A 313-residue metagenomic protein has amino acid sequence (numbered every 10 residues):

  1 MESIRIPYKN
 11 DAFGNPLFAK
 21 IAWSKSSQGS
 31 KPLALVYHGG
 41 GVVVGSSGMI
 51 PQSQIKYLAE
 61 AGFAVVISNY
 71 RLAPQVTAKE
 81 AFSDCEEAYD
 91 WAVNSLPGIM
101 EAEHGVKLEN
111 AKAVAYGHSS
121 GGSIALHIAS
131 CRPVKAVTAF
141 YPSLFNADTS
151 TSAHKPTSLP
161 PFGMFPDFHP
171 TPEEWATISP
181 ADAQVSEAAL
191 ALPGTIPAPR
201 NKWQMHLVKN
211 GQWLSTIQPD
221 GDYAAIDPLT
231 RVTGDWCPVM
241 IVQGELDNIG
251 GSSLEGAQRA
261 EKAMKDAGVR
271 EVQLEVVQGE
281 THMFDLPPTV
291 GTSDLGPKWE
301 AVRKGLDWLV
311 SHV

Functional and structural regions predicted by a protein language model:
M1-G29: N-terminal cap/lid segment of alpha/beta-hydrolase-fold proteins
S30-G41: Short beta-strand element of the alpha/beta-hydrolase
G48-V66: Short amphipathic alpha-helix adjacent to the substrate-entry channel of hydrolases
E87-P170, D220: Primarily recognizes the serine-hydrolase "nucleophile elbow" in alpha/beta-hydrolase and SGNH/GDSL folds
F140-R231: Accessory cap/linker subdomain of secreted extracellular hydrolases
D235, I241-Q243: Short beta-strand/loop motif that positions the catalytic acidic residue of the alpha/beta-hydrolase fold
N248-R259: Conserved alpha/beta-hydrolase "acid-adjacent" motif
V290-V313: Catalytic active-site module of serine/aspartate enzymes centered on a nucleophile-bearing elbow/loop
